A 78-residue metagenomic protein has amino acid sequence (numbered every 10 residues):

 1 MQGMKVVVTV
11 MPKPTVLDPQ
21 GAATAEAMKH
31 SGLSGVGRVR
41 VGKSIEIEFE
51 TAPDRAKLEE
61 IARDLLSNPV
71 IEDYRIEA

Functional and structural regions predicted by a protein language model:
M1-A78: Non-catalytic terminal accessory/regulatory regions of metabolic enzymes
